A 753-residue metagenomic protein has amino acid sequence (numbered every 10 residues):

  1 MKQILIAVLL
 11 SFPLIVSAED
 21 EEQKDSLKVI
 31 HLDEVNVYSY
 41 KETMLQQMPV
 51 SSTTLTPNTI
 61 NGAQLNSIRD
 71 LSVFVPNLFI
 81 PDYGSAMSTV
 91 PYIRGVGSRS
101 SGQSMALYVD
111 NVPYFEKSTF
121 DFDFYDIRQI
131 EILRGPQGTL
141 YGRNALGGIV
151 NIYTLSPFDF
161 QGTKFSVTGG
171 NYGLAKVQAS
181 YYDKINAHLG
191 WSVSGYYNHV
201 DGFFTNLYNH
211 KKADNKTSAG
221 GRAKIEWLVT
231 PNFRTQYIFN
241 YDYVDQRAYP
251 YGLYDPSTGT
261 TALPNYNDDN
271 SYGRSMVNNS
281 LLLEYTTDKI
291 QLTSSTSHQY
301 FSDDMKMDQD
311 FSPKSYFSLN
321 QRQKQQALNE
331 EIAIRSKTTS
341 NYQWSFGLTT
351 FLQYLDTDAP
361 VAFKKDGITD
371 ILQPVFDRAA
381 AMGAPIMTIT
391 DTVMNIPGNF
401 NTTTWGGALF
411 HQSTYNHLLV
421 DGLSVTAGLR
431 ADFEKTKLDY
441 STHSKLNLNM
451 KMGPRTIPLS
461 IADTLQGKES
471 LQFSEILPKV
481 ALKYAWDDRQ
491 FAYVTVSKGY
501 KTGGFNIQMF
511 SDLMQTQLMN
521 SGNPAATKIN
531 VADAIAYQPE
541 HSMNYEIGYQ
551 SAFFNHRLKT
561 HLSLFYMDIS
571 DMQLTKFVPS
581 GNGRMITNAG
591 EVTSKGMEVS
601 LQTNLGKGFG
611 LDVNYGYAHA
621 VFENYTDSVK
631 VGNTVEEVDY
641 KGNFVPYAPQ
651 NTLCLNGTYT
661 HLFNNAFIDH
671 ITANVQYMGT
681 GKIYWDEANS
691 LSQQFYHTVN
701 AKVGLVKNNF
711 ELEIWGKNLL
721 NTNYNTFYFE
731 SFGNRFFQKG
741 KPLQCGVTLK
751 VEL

Functional and structural regions predicted by a protein language model:
E19-N61: Short, acidic, small-residue-rich periplasmic hinge/interaction motif at the N-terminus of Gram-negative outer-membrane
I68-L71, V90-G95, Y108, I132 (+2 more regions): N-terminal periplasmic accessory domains that precede and gate Gram-negative outer-membrane beta-barrel machines
R69-D110: Extracytoplasmic beta-strand/coil segments of soluble accessory domains associated with Gram-negative outer-membrane
D110-P136: Short acidic/polar hinge/loop motifs at secondary-structure boundaries that mediate gating or recognition
G162-K164, G169-V200, F204, Y208-Q246 (+8 more regions): Transmembrane beta-barrel wall of Gram-negative outer-membrane proteins
L282-M307, F491-S497, Q508, M514-N588 (+3 more regions): Membrane-embedded beta-barrel scaffold of Gram-negative outer-membrane proteins
R335, T339, S345, F351 (+5 more regions): Gram-negative outer-membrane beta-barrel transporters
S345, Y500, G608-L611, A666 (+2 more regions): C-terminal beta-signal and adjacent terminal beta-strands/loops of Gram-negative outer-membrane beta-barrel proteins
